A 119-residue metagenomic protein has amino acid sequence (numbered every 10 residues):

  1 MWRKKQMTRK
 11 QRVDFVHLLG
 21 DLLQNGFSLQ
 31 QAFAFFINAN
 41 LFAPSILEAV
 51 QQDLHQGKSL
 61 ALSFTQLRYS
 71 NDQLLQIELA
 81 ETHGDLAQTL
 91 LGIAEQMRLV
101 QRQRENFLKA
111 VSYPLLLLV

Functional and structural regions predicted by a protein language model:
M1-L116: Catalytic metal-binding core of the metallo-beta-lactamase
